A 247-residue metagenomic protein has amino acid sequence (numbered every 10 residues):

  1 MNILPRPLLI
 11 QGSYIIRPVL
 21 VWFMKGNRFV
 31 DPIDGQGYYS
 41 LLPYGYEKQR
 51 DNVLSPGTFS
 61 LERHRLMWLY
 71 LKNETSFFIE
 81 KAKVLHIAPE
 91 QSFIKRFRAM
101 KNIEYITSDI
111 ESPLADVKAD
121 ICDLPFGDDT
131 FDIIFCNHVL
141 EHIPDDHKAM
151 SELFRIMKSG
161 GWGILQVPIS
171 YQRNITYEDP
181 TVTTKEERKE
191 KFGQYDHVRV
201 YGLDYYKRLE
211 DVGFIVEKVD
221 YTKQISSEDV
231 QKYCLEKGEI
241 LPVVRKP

Functional and structural regions predicted by a protein language model:
N2-P125, S227-P247: Conserved N-terminal segment of class I S-adenosyl-L-methionine
R17-F29, P144-F154, K158, W162-P247: S-adenosyl-L-methionine-dependent methyltransferase catalytic module, highlighting the catalytic core
I87, I134-F135: Hydrophobic beta-strand segment of the Class I
I110, C136, P168-S170: An acidic- and aromatic-residue-enriched active-site/binding cleft used to recognize and process polar
H138-H142: Short catalytic micro-motifs in class I SAM-dependent methyltransferases
